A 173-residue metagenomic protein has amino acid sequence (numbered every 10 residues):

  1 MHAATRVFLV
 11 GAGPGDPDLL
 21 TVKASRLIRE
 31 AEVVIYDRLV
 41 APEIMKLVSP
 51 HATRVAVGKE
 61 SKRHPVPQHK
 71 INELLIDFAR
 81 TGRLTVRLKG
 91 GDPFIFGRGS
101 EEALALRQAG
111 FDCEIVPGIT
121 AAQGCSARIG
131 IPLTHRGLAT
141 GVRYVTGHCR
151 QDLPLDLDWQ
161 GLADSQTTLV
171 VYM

Functional and structural regions predicted by a protein language model:
M1-P17, V22-V116, G124: Class I S-adenosyl-L-methionine
A4-L9, K70, R80-T85, A139-G141 (+1 more regions): A contiguous loop/helix-start segment that scaffolds small-molecule binding in enzyme catalytic cores
D16, D92-S165: Class I SAM-dependent methyltransferase SAM-binding "motif I" and its flanking Rossmann-like core
L20-S25, E30, R136, Q160 (+2 more regions): Proteins with a high burden of low-complexity, intrinsically disordered sequence enriched in S/T/G/P/A and R, requiring
